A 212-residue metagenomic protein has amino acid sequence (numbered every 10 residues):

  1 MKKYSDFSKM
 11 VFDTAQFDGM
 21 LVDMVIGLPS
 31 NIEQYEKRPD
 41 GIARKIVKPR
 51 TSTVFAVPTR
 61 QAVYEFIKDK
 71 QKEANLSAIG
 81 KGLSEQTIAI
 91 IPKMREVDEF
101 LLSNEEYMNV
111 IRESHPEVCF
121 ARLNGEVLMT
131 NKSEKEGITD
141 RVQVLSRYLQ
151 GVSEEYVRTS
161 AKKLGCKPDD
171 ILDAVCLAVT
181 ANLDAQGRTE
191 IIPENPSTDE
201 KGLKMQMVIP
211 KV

Functional and structural regions predicted by a protein language model:
M1-V212: RNase H-like (RuvC/DEDD) metal-dependent nuclease/polynucleotide-processing core
